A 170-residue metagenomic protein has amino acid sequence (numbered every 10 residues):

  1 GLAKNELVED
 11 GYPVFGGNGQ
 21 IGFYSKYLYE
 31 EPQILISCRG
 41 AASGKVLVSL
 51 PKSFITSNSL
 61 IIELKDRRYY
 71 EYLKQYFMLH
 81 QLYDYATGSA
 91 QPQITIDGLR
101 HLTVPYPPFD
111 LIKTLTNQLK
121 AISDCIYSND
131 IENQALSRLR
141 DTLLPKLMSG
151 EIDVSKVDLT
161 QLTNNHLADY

Functional and structural regions predicted by a protein language model:
G1-L7: Terminal domain-start leader segments
D10-Y12: Conserved SET/PR-domain catalytic core that frames the SAM/AdoMet-binding pocket
G16-R100: A short beta-sheet element
R67-R68, L79, T87, P92 (+1 more regions): Amphipathic alpha-helical coiled-coil/heptad-repeat segments
